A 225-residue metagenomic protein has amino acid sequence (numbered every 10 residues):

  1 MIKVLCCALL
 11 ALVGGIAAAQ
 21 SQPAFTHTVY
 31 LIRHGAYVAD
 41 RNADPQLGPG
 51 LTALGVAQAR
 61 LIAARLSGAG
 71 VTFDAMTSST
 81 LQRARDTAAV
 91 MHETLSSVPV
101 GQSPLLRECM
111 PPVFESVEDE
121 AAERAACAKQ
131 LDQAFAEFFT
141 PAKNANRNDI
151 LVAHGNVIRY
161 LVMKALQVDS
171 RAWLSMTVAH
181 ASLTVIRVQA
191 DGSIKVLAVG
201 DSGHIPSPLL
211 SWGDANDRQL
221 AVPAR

Functional and structural regions predicted by a protein language model:
V4-V13: Sec-dependent N-terminal signal peptides
G14-A18: N-terminal signal peptide c-region/cleavage motif recognized by signal peptidases
Q20-T26, P111-D119, A145-R147, K164-R225: Acidic, low-complexity terminal tails and accessory targeting/binding regions of phosphate-metabolizing enzymes
S21-Q102, D119, E123-D132, R225: Active-site-proximal alpha-helix that buttresses catalytic centers in soluble enzyme cores
T28-R33, T77, N146-A153, V157: Beta-strand elements within well-structured catalytic alpha/beta cores of enzymes that handle phosphate/sulfate esters
G35-V38, Q82-A84, L106-M110, N156-R159 (+3 more regions): Solvent-exposed loop/turn segments at secondary-structure junctions within structured extracellular/periplasmic domains
A69-V71, T140-R147: Glycine-rich phosphate-binding loop signature in dinucleotide/nucleotide-binding domains
L95-P104, S170-T177: Short hydrophobic/aromatic-enriched beta-strand-loop microsegments
